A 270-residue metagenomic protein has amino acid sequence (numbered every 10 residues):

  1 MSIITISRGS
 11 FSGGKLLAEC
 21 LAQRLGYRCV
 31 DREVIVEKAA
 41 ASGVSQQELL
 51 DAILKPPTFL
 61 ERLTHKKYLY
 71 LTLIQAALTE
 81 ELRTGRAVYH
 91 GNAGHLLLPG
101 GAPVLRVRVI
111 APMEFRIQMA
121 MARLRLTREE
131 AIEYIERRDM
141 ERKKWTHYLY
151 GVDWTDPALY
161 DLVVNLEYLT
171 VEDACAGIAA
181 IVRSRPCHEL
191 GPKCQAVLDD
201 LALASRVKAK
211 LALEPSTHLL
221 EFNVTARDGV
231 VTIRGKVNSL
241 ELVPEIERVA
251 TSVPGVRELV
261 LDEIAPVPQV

Functional and structural regions predicted by a protein language model:
M1-I3: Extreme N-terminal starter segment of soluble prokaryotic enzymes
T5-L21: Glycine-rich phosphate-binding P-loop
R24-V30: Post-Walker A helix-loop "phosphate-sensing" segment adjacent to the P-loop in P-loop NTPases
C29, V104-R106, D161-V163: Conserved beta-strand scaffold positions in the cores of enzyme catalytic domains, especially in NTP/NDP-utilizing
I35-Y89, L126: ATP-dependent small-molecule kinase phosphotransfer cores that center on conserved nucleotide phosphate-binding segments
H65, A93-H95, L169: Short glycine-rich anion-binding loops that position phosphate/pyrophosphate groups of nucleotides and phosphorylated
A87-L124: ATP-dependent NMP and nucleoside kinases share a basic, alpha-helical "lid"
G100, A111, Q118-A122, R138 (+3 more regions): N-terminal targeting leaders
